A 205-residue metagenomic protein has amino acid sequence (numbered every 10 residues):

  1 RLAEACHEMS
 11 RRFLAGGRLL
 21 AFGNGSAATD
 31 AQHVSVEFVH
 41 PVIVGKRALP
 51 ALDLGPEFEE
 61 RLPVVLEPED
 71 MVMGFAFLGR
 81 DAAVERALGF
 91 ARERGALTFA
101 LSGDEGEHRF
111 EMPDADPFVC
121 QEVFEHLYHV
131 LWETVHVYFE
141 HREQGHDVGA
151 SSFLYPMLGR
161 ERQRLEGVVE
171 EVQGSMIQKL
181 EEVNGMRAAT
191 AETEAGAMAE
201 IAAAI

Functional and structural regions predicted by a protein language model:
R1, V169-A195: Active-site-proximal helix-loop elements at catalytic-domain edges
R1-A15, T193-I205: A short, well-structured juxtamembrane/interface segment
C6, S35, L180, R187 (+1 more regions): Short amphipathic alpha-helical/adjacent loop interface patches that line ligand and macromolecule-binding sites
A15-G17, G95: Glycine-centered short loops/turns at secondary-structure junctions
N24-G145: Glycine-rich phosphate-binding loops that contact phosphosugars or nucleotide phosphates
E122-K179: YjeF_N-associated NAD(P)HX repair module
